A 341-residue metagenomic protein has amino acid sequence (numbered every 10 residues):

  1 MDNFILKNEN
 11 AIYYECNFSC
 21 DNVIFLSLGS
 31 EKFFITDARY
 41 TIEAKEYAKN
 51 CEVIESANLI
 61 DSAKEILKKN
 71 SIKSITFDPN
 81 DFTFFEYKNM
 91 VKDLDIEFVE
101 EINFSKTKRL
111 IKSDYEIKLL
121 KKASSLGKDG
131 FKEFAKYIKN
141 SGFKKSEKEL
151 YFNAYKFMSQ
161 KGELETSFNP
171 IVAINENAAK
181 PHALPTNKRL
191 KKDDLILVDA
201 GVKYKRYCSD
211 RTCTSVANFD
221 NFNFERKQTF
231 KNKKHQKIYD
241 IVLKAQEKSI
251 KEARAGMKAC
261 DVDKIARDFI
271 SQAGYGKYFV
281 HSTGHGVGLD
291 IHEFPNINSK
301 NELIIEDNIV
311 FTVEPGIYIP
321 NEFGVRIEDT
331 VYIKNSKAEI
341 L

Functional and structural regions predicted by a protein language model:
M1-L341: Active-site neighborhoods and metal-handling regions in enzymes and metal-associated proteins
